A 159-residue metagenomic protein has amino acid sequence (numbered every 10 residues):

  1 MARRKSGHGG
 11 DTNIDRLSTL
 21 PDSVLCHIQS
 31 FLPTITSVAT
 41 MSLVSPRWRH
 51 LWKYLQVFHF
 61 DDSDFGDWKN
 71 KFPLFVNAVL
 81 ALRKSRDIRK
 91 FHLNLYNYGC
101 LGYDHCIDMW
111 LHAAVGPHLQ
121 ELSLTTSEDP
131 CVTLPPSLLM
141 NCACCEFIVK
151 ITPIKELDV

Functional and structural regions predicted by a protein language model:
A2, G9-V159: Leucine-rich repeat
